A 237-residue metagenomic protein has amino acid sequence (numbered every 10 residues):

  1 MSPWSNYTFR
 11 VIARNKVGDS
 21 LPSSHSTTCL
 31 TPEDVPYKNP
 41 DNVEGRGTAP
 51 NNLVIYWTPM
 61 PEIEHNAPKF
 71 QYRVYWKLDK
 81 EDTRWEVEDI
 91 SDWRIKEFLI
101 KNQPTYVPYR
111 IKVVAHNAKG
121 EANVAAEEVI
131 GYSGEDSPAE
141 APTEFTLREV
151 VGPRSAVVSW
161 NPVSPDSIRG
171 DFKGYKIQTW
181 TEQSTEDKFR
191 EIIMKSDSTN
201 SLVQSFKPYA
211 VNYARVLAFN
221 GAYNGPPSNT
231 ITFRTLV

Functional and structural regions predicted by a protein language model:
M1-V237: Extracellular low-complexity, O-glycosylation-prone stalks/linkers
